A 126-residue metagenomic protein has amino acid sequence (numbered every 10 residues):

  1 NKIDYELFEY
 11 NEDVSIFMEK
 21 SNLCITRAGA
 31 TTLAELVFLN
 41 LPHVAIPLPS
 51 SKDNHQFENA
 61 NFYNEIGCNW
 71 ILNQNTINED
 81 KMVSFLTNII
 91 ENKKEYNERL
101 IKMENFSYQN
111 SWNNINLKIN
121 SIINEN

Functional and structural regions predicted by a protein language model:
N1-N126: Nucleotide-activated sugar donor-binding and catalytic core shared by glycosyltransferases and related lipid-linked
